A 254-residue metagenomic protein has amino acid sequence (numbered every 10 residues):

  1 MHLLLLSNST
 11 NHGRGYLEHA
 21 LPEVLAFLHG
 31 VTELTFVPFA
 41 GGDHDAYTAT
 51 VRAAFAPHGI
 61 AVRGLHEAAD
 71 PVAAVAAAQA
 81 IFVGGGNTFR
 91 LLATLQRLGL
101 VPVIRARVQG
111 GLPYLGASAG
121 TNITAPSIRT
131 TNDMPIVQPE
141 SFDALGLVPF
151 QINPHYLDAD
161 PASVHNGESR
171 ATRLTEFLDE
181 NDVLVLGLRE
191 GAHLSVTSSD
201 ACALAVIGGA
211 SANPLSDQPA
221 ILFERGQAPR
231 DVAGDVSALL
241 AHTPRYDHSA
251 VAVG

Functional and structural regions predicted by a protein language model:
M1-G30, G42-A49, T130, P135-G254: C-terminal and late-domain segments of enzyme folds
S9, G86-F89, G120, L157: Short glycine-rich anion-binding loops that position phosphate/pyrophosphate groups of nucleotides and phosphorylated
E23, L98-G111: Catalytic-core regions built around general acid/base machinery
T35-T94: Portal/gating segments that form or line small-molecule/metal binding sites
H44, T88-F89, T121-T124, H193-S195: Short, active-site-adjacent cap segments at secondary-structure transitions
A76-A77, G110, L147: Alpha-helix C-terminal capping/helix-to-coil transition sites in glycosyltransferase folds
F82-G85, V108-S127: Catalytic nucleophile loop
